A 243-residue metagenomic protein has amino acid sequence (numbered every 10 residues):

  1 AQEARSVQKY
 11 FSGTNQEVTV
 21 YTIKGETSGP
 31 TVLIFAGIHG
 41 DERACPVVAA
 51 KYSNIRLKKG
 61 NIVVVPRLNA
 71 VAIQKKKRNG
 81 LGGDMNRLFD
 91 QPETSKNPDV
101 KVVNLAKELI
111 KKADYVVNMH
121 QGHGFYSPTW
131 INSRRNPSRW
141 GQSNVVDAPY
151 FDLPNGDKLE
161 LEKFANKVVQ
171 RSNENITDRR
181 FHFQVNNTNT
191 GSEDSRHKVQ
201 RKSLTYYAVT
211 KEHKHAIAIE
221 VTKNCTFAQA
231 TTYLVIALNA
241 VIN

Functional and structural regions predicted by a protein language model:
A1-N243: Structured catalytic-domain cores with a bias toward divalent-metal coordination
